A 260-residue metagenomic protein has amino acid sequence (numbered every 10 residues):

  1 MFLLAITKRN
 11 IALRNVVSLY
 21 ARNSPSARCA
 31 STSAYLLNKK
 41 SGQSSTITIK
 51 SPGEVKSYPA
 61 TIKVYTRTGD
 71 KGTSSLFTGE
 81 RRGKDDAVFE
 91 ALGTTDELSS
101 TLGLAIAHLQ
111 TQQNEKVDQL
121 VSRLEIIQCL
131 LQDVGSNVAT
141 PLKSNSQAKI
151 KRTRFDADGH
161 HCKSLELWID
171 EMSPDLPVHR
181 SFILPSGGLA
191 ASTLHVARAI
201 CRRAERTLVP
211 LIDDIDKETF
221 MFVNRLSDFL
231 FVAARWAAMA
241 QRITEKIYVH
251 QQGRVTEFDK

Functional and structural regions predicted by a protein language model:
F2-K260: Phosphate/pyrophosphate-binding loop motifs in nucleotide- or prenyl diphosphate-using proteins
